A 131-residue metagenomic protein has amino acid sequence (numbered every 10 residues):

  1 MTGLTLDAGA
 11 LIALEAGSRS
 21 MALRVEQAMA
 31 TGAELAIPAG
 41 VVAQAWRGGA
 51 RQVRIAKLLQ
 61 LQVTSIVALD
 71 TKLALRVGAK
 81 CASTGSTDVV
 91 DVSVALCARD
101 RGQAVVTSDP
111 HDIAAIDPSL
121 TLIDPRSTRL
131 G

Functional and structural regions predicted by a protein language model:
M1, A95, R99-G131: Acidic, PIN/NYN-like endoribonuclease modules and their adjacent C-terminal/linker elements
M1-I37, W46-L61, R126-G131: Short, well-structured N-terminal submotif of metal-dependent ribonuclease cores
A10-L11, V41, L73, S93-V94 (+1 more regions): Alpha-helix capping/helix-boundary segments
G32-E34, Q62-S65, R99-A104: Short active-site oxyanion
A36, V67, I123: General small-molecule cofactor/ligand-binding pocket signal
Q44, R54, R76, A115-I116: Phosphate- and divalent-cation-binding pockets in alpha/beta enzyme and binding domains that engage nucleotide-derived
V63-T84, P110: Acidic catalytic patch
